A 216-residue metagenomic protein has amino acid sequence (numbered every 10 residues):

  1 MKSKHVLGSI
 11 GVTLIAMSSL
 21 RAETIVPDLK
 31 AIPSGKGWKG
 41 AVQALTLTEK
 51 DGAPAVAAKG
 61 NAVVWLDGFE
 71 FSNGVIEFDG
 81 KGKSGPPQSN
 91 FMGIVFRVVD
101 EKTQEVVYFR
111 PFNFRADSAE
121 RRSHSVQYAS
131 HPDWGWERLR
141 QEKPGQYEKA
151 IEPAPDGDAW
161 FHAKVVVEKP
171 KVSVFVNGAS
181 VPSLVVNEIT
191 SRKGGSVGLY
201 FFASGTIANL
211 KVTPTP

Functional and structural regions predicted by a protein language model:
M1, M17-L20: Short intrinsically disordered, low-complexity segments
M1-I10: Bacterial N-terminal signal peptides that target proteins for export
S9-S18: Bacterial N-terminal signal peptides
E23-P216: Extracellular glycan-recognition regions
